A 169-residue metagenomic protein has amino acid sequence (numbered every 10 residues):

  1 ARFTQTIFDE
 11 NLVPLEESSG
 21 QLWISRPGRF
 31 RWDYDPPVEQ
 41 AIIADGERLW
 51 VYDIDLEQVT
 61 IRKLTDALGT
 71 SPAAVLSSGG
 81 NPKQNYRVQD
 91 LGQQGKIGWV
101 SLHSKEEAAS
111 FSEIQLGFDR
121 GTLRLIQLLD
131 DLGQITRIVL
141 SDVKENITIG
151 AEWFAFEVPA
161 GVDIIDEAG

Functional and structural regions predicted by a protein language model:
A1-T6: Tryptophan-anchored aromatic micro-motifs
I7, I24-R26, E106, R120: Beta-strand elements of well-folded, non-transmembrane domains
I7-F8, V13-L15, I43, V51-S112 (+1 more regions): Flexible, processing/modification-adjacent segments and terminal tails in exported/periplasmic/extracellular proteins
L12-P14, D33-D35, I114-Q115, Q127-L128: Short histidine-centered beta-strand/loop micro-motifs that create catalytic or ligand/metal-coordination sites
P14-G20, G133: Amphipathic hydrophobic-ligand
Q21-T70, T136-V139: An acidic-aromatic
L49-V51, L68-T70, L76-G79, G117-F118 (+2 more regions): Short, charged/polar low-complexity linear motifs in solvent-exposed/disordered segments
T60, Q84-R87, Q93-A168: Gly/Pro-enriched, hydrophobic low-complexity segments that function as extracytoplasmic propeptides/linkers
